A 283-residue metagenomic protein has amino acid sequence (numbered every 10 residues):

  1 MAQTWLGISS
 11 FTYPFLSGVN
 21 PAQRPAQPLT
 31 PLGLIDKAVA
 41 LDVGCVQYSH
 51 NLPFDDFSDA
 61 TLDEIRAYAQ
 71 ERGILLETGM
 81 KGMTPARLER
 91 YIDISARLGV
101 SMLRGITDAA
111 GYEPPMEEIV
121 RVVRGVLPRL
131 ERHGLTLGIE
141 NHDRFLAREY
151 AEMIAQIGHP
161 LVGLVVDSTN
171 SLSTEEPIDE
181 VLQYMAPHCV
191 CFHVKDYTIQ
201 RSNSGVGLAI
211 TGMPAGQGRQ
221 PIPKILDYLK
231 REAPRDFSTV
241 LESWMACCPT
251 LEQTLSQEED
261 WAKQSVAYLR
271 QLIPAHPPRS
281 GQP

Functional and structural regions predicted by a protein language model:
M1-L98, D227, S256-E259, K263-P283: N-terminal pre-domain/capping segments
T4-Y13, V46-Y48, I74-M80, L103-G105 (+4 more regions): Hydrophobic faces of well-ordered beta-strands that scaffold small-molecule active sites in alpha/beta enzyme cores
F11-Y13, N51-P53, G79-M83, D108-A110 (+5 more regions): Active-site beta-loop-alpha junctions enriched in small/polar residues
L16-N20, S173, T198-A209, V240-E252: Flexible glycine/acidic-rich beta-alpha junction loops that bind and position SAM and/or redox cofactors in anaerobic
Q23, Q27, P115, I119 (+4 more regions): Residue-level preference for long, well-ordered alpha-helices that form the structural scaffold of enzyme catalytic
V46, G125-R219: Acidic/histidine-rich catalytic cores of soluble enzymes
T61-L62, Y68-L164, S173, E259: Active-site acidic/histidine proton-transfer and metal-coordination neighborhood in alpha/beta enzyme cores
G218-E232, F237-A246, T250: H/E-rich (His + Asp/Glu) clusters that bind or coordinate divalent metals
